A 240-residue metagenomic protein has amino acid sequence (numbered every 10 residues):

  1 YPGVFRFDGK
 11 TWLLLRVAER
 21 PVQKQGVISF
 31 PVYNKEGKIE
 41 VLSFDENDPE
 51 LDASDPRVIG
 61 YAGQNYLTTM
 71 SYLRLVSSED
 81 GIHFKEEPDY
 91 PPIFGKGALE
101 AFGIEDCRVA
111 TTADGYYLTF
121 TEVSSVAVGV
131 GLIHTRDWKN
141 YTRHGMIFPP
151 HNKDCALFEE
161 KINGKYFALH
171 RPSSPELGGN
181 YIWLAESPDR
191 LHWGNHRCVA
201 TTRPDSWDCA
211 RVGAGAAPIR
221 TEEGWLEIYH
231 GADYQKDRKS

Functional and structural regions predicted by a protein language model:
Y1-F102, A110-A210, I219-K239: Beta-rich carbohydrate-recognition and catalytic domains
C107: Active-site lining segments of carbohydrate-active enzymes
G215-A216: Generic recognition of flexible, low-complexity loop/linker segments
